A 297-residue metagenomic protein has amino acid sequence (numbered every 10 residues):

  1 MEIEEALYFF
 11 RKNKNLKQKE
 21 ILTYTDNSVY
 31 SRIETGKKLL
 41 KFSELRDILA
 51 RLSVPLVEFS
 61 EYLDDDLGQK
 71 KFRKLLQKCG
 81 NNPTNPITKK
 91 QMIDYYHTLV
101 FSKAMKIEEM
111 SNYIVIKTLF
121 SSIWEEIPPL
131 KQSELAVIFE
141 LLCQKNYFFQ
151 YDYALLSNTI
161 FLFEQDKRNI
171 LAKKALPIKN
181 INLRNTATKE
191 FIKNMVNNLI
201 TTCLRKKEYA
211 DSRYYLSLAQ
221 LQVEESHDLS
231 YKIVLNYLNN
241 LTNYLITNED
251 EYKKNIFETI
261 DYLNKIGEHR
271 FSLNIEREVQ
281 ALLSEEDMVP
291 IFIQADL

Functional and structural regions predicted by a protein language model:
M1-N13: A short, Lys/Arg-rich alpha-helix, primarily the initiator
K14-R32: Short alpha-helical DNA-recognition segment
S43-E58: DNA major-groove recognition helix of helix-turn-helix/homeodomain DNA-binding modules
P55-S133: Charged, helix-prone or intrinsically disordered regulatory segments positioned adjacent to compact structured domains
N82-H97, E126-A136, Q165-P177, K206-S217 (+1 more regions): Helix-turn-helix repeat elements of alpha-solenoid scaffolds
Y96-F101, A136-C143, L176-L183, L216-E225 (+1 more regions): Amphipathic alpha-helical segments of tetratricopeptide repeats
N112-S121, A154-N158, N198, V234-L245 (+2 more regions): "A position-specific structural signal for the A-helix of alpha-solenoid helical repeats
D152-L229, L245: Alpha-helical adaptor scaffolds
